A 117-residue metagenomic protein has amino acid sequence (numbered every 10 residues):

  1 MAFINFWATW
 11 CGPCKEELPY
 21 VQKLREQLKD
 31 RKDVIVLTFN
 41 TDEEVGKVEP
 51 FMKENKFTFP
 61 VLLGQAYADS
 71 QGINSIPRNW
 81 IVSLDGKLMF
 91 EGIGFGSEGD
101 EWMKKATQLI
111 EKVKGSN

Functional and structural regions predicted by a protein language model:
M1-A2, L28: A short beta-strand-turn-helix
F3-I4, V36, N79: Hydrophobic beta-strand anchors of alpha/beta hydrolase catalytic cores
F6-K23: Conserved redox-active cysteine motifs that mediate thiol-disulfide chemistry, especially di-cysteine Cys-X(1-2)-Cys
E16, K23-D30, K53-K56, K87 (+1 more regions): Sec-exported extracytoplasmic/periplasmic mature domains
L18-R25, V45-M52, D100-I110: Extracytoplasmic/secreted envelope proteins and their assembly/folding machinery, especially bacterial periplasmic
R31-K47, F57-A66: Thiol-based oxidoreductase modules, predominantly thioredoxin-like and allied folds used for disulfide exchange
E49-D85, I93: Short, internal strand/loop/helix patches that form the active-site neighborhood or redox-interaction surface
S83-N117: Thiol-/selenol-based redox modules, centered on thioredoxin-like and closely related oxidoreductase domains
